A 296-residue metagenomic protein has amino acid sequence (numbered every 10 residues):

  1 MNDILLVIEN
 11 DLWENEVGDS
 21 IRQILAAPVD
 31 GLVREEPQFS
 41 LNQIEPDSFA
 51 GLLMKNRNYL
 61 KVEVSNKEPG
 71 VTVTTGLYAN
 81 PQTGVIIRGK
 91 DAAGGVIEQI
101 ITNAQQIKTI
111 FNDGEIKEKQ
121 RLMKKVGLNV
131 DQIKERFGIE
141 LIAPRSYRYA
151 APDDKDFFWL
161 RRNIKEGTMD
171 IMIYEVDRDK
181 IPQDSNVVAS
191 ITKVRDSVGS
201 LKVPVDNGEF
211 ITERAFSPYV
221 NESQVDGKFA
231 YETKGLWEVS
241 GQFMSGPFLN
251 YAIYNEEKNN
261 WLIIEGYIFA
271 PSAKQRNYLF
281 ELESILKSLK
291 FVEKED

Functional and structural regions predicted by a protein language model:
M1-D19, Q23-Y59: N-terminal leader/propeptide segments of preproteins
M1-I8, E63-V126: Solvent-exposed alpha-helical segments and adjacent loops that form catalytic or protein-interaction surfaces
L5-D11, P144-P204, F210: Secretory pathway targeting signatures of secreted, lumenal, and periplasmic proteins
I8-W13, V62-P69, K90-D91, N163-E166 (+3 more regions): Short, flexible beta-strand-to-coil junctions
D11-E14, Q23-A26, G31, E35 (+1 more regions): N-terminal "mature-domain start" segment
V33-Q43, D113-N129, S200-S217, E295-D296: Short glycine-rich, low-complexity/disordered patches
S40, I44-G95, G199-N259, A273-K274: Signature of long, low-cysteine stretches enriched in small and polar/charged residues
I97-Q120, L141, Y147, N260-D296: Surface-exposed amphipathic alpha-helical segments
